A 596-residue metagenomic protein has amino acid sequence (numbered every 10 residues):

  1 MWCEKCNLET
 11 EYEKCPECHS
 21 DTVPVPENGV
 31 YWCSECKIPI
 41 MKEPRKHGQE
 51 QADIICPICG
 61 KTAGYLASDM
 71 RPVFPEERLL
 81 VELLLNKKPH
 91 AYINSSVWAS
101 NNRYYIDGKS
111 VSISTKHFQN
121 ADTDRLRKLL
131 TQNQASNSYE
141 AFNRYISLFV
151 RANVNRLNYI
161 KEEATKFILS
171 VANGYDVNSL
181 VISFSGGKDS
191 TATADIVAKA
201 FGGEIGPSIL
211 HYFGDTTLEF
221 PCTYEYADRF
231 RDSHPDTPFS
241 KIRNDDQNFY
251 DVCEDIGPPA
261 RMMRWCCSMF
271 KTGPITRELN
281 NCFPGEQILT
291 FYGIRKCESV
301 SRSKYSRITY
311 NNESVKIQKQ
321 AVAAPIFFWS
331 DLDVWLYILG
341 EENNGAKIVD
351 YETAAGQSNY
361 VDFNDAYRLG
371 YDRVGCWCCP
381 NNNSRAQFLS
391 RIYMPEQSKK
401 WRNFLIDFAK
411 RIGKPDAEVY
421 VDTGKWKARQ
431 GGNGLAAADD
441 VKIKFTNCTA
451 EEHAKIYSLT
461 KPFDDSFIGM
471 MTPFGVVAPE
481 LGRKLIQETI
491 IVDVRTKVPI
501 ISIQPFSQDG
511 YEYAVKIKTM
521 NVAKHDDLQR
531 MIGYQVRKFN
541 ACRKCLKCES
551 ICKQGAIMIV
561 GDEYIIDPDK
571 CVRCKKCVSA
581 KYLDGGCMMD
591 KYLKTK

Functional and structural regions predicted by a protein language model:
M1-S183, K188-V536, G561-D562, V572 (+2 more regions): Nucleotide-activated chemistry modules centered on ATP-dependent adenylation/adenylyltransferase
A541-K544, K570-R573: C-terminal capping segment of individual leucine-rich repeats
K553, V560-G561: C-terminal beta-sandwich/jelly-roll accessory domains of carbohydrate-active enzymes
G555, D584: Conserved N-box asparagine in the HATPase_c
A556, P568-D569: Eukaryotic low-complexity, intrinsically disordered acidic/proline-rich regions prevalent in transcription/chromatin
I557-M558, C577: Short hydrophobic beta-strand motif reused across regulatory alpha/beta modules
Y564-I566: Minor-groove-contacting beta-hairpin "wing" of winged helix-turn-helix DNA-binding domains
